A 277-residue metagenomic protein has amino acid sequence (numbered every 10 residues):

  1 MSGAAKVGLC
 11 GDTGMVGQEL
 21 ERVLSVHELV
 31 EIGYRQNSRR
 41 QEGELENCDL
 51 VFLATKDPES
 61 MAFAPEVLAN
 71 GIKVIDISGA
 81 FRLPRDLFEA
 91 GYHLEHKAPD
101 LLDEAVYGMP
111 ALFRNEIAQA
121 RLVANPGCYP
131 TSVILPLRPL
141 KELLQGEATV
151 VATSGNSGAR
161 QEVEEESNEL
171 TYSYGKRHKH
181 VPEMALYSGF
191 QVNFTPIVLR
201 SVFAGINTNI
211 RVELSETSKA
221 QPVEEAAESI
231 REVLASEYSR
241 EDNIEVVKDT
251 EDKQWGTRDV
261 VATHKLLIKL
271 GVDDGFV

Functional and structural regions predicted by a protein language model:
S2-Y174, V192, G271-D273: N-terminal Rossmann-like NAD(P) cofactor-binding subdomain of oxidoreductases, focused on the glycine-rich
C48, A120, G205-N209, F276-V277: Short, solvent-exposed beta-strand edge segments and adjacent coil->beta transition regions
S132-V133, G158-V163, S201-I206, K219-Q221: Short acidic/glycine-rich loop or secondary-structure boundary segments that cap or lie
T149-V151, N207-R211, L267-K269: Beta-strand secondary-structure signal
Y172-K176, V198-R200, G256-V260: Short Gly/Pro-enriched turn/cap motifs at secondary-structure boundaries
R177-F203, N209: Oxyanion-binding "anion nests"
V202-N207, V260-H264: A short, glycine/Asx- and small/polar-enriched loop/turn that sits immediately N-terminal to a beta-strand
V212-V277: C-terminal active-site/capping subdomain that shapes the small-molecule cofactor and substrate pocket of enzyme
